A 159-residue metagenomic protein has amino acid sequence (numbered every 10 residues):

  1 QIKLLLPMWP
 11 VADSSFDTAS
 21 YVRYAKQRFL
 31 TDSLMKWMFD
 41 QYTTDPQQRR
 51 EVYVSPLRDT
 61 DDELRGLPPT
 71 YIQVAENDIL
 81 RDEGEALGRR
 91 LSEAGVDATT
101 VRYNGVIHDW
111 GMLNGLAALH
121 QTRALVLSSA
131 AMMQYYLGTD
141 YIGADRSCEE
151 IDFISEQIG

Functional and structural regions predicted by a protein language model:
Q1-G159: Alpha/beta-hydrolase superfamily serine-hydrolase fold, recognizing
